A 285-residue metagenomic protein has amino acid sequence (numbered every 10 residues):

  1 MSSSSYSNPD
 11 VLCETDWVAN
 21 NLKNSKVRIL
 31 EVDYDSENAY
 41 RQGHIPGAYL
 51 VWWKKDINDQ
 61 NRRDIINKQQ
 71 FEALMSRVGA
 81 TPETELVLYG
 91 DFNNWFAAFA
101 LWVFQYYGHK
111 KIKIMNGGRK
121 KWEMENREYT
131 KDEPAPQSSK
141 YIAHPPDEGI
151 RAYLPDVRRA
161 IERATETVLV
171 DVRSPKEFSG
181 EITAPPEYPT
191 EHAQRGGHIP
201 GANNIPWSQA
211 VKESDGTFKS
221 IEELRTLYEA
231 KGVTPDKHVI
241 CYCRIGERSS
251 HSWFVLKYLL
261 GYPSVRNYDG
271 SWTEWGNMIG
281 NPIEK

Functional and structural regions predicted by a protein language model:
S3, D59, I65-A164, E177 (+4 more regions): Thiolate-centered catalytic microenvironments shared by cysteine-dependent enzyme domains
S3-E83, A160-P235, K285: Positively charged, proline/Ser/Thr-rich regional signature most characteristic of the Rhodanese/CDC25-like
Q42, M124, N277: Phosphate-coordinating loops and pocket residues in cytosolic domains that bind phosphorylated ligands
E213-S214, R248-S252, G276-N277: Short active-site-adjacent structural elements
E229, V233, K257, G261 (+1 more regions): Hydrophobic alpha-helix feature that most strongly marks membrane-spanning transmembrane helices and their immediate
C243: Short cysteine clusters
P263-K285: Extended hydrophobic/aromatic segments used for targeting, binding, or gating
